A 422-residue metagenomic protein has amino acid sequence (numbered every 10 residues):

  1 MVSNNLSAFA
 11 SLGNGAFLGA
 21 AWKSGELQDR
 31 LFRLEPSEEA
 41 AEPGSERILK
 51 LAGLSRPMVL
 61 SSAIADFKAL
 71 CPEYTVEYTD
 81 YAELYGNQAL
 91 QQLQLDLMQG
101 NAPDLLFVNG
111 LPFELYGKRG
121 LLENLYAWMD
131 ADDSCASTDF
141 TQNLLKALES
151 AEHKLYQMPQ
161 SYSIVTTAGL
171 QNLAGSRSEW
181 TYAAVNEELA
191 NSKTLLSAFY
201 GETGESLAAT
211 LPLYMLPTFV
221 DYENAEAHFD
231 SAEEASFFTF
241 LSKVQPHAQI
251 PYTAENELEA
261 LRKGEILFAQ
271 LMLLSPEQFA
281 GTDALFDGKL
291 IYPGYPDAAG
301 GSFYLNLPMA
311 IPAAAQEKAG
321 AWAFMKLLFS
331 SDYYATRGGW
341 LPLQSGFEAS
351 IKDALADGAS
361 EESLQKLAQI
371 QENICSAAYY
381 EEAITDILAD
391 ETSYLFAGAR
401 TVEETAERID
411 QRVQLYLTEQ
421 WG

Functional and structural regions predicted by a protein language model:
G44-P57, Y74-D80, L105: Short, well-ordered beta-strand elements
R56-T75, L388: Short, polar/charged alpha-helical segment
E73-F140, A260, L267-F268: Extracytoplasmic "Venus flytrap"/periplasmic binding protein-like
L111-T166, D287-G294: Hinge/lid segment of periplasmic solute-binding proteins
E152-Q160, V165, A183-A235, G264-I266: Extracytoplasmic/periplasmic solute-binding protein
E223-E255, A280: Glycine-centered hinge/linker elements that transmit conformational signals in sensory and ligand-binding systems
T282-S345, E419: Extracytoplasmic/periplasmic substrate-recognition and gating elements
G339-Y394: Long, aromatic- and glycine/proline-rich binding clefts that accommodate carbohydrate-like moieties
